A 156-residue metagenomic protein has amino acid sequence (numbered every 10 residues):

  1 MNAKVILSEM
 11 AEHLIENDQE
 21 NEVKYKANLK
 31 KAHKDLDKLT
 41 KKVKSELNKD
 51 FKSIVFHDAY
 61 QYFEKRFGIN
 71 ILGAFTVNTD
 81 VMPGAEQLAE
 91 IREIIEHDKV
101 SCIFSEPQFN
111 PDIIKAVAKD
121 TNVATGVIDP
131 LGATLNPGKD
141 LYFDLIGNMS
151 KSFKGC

Functional and structural regions predicted by a protein language model:
M1-C156: Extracytoplasmic metal-acquisition and chelation regions
